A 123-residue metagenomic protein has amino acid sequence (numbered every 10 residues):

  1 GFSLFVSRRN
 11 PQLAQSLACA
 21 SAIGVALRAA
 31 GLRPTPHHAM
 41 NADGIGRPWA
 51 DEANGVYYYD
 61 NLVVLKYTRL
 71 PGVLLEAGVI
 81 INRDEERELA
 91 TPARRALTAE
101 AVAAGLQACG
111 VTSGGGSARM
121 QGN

Functional and structural regions predicted by a protein language model:
G1-N123: Active-site-proximal helix/loop segments of hydrolytic enzymes
